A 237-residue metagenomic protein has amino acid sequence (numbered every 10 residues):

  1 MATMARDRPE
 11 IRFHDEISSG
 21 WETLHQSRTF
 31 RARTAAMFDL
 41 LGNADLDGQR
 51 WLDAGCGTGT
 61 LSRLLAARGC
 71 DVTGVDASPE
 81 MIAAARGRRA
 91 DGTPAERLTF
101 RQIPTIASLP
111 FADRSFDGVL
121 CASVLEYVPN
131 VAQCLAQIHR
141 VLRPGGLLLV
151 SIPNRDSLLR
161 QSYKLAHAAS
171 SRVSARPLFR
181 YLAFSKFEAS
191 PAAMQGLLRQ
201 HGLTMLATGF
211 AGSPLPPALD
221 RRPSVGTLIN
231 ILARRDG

Functional and structural regions predicted by a protein language model:
M1-L46, T60, L64, G92 (+1 more regions): Conserved class I S-adenosyl-L-methionine
G48-G57: Conserved class I S-adenosyl-L-methionine
T58-A107: Class I SAM-dependent methyltransferase SAM/SAH-binding core
S108-D113: Short conserved loop adjoining the S-adenosyl-L-methionine
L120: A conserved beta-strand element that flanks and buttresses the S-adenosyl-L-methionine
A132-P144: A short glycine-rich, Lys/Arg-flanked "PGG" loop and its adjoining helix->strand segment in the class I
L149-R172: Conserved class I S-adenosyl-L-methionine
P177-A193: Acceptor-substrate binding/catalytic loop of class I
